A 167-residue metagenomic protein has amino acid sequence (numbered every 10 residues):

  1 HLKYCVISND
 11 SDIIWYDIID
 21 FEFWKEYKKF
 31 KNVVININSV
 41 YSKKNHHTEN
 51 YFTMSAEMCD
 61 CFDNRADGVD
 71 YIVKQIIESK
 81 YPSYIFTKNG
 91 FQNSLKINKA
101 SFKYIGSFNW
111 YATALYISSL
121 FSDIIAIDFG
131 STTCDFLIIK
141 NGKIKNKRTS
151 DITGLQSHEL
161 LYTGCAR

Functional and structural regions predicted by a protein language model:
C5-I127, L137-R167: Nucleotide/phosphate-binding catalytic cleft detector across ATP-hydrolyzing and phosphate-transferring enzymes
T132: Conserved Rossmann-like nucleotide-cofactor binding loop
